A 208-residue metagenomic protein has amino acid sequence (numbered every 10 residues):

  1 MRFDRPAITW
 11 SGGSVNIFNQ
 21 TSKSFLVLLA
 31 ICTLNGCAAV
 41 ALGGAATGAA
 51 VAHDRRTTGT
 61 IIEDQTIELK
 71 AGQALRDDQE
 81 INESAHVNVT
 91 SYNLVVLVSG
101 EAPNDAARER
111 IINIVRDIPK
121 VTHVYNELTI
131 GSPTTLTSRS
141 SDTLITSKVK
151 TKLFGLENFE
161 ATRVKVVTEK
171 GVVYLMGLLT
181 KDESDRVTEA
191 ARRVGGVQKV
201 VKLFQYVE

Functional and structural regions predicted by a protein language model:
R2-R5: Basic polycationic patches enriched in arginine
I8, G12-S22, L28-I31, G36-E208: N-terminal targeting leaders
